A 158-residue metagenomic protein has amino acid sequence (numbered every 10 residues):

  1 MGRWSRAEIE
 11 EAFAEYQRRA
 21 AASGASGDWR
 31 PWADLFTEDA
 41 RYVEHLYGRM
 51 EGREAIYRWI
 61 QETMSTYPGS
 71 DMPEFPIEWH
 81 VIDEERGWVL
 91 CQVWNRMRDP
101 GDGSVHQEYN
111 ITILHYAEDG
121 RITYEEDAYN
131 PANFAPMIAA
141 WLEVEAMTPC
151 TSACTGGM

Functional and structural regions predicted by a protein language model:
M1-D34, E38, V144-M158: Short, low-complexity N-terminal intrinsically disordered segments enriched in polar/charged residues
R6, W29-W88: A solvent-exposed, acidic/Ser-Thr-rich amphipathic alpha-helical stretch
R41, S104, G120-R121: Residue-level signal for well-ordered, solvent-exposed loop/turn and beta-edge residues enriched in charged/polar side
E54, G101-S104, N133-A140: A short, polar/proline- and glycine-enriched secondary-structure boundary/capping micro-motif
Q61, Q92-R98: Generic short beta-strand segments
E74-P76, V105-T112: Short, surface-exposed coil-to-beta transition loops
Y109-W141: Short beta-strand edge/turn micro-motifs at domain boundaries
